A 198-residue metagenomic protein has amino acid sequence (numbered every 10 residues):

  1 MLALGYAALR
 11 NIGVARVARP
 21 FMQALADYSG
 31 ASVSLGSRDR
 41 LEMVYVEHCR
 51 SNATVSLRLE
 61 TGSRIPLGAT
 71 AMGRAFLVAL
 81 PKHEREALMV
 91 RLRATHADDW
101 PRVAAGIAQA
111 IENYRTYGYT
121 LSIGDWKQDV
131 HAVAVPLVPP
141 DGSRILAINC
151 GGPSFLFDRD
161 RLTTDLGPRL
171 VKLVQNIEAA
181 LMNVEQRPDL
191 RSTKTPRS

Functional and structural regions predicted by a protein language model:
M1-L4, A94-T95, P153-F157: A short, flexible beta-alpha/helix-coil linker loop
L2-R91: Amphipathic alpha-helical effector-binding/dimerization core of metabolite-sensing transcriptional regulators
V17-L25, M89-V135, A180: Short, basic/aromatic recognition patches
H48, L57-L59, Y119, L190-S198: C-terminal regulatory/oligomerization modules of transcriptional regulators
Q128, I145-S198: Juxtadomain coupling helices with adjacent low-complexity linkers
L137-P140: Sensor-regulatory modules in signal-transduction proteins
